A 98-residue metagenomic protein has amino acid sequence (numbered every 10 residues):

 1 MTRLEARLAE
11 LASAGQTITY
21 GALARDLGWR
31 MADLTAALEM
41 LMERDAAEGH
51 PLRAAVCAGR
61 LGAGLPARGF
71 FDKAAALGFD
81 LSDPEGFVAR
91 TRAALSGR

Functional and structural regions predicted by a protein language model:
R3, A9-A12, T17-R98: Nucleic acid-binding interface residues in structured DNA/RNA-binding domains, emphasizing the DNA-engaging scaffolds
